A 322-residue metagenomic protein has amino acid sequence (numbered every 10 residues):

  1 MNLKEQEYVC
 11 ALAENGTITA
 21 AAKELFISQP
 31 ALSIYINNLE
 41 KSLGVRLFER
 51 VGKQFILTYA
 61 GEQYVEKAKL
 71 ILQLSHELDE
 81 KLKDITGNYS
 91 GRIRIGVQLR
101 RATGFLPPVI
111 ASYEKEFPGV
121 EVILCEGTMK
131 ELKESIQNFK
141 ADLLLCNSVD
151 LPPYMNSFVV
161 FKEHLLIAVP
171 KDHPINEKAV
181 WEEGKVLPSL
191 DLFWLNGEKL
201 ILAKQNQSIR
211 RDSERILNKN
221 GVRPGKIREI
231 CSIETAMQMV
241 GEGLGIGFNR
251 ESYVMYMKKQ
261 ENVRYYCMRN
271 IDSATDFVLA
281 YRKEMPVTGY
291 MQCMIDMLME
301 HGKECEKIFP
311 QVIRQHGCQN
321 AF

Functional and structural regions predicted by a protein language model:
C10-S28: Short helix-boundary/capping micro-motifs
P30, I34, E80, D84-F117 (+3 more regions): N-terminal winged-helix
E40-Y59: A short LG(V/I)-centered, amphipathic sequence patch enriched for acidic residue(s) preceding the LG motif
I85, V109-S112, M129-K171, N176-V180 (+2 more regions): Short beta-strand-centered segments that line the small-molecule binding cleft or hinge of alpha/beta clamshell
T128-L132, Q137-K140, C146-N147, S208-Y265: Hydrophobic hinge/microswitch elements
P153-V159, E163, L190, E234-E284: Beta-alpha-beta core module
V169, I175-N220, V287-I295, H301-I313: Secondary-structure junction motif
R211, K219, E251-Q260, N270-F322: C-terminal effector-binding regulatory domain of bacterial HTH transcription factors
